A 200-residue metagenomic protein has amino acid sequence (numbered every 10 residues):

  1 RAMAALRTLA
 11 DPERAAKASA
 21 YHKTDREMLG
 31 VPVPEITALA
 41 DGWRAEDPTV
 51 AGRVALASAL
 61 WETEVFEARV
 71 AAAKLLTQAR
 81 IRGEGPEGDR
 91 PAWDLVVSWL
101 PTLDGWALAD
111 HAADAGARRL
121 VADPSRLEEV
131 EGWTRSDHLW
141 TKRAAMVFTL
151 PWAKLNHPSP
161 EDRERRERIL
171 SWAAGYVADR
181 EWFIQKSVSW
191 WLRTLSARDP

Functional and structural regions predicted by a protein language model:
R1-P200: Alpha-helical scaffold domains
